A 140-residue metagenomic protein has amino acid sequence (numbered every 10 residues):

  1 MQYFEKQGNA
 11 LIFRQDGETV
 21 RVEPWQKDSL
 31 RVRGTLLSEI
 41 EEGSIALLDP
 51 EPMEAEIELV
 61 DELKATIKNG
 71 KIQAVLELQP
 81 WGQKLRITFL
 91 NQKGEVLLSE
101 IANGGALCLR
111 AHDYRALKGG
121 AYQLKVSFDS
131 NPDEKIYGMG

Functional and structural regions predicted by a protein language model:
M1-G140: N-terminal accessory segment at the very beginning of proteins
